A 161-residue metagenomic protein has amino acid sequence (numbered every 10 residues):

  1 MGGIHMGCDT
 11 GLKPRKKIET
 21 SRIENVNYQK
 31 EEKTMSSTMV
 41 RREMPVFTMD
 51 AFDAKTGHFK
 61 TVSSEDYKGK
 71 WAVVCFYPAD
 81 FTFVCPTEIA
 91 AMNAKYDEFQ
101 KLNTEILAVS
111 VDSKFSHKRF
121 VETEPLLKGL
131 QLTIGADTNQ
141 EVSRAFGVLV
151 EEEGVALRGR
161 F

Functional and structural regions predicted by a protein language model:
G2-F161: Chalcogenol-based redox active-site neighborhoods
